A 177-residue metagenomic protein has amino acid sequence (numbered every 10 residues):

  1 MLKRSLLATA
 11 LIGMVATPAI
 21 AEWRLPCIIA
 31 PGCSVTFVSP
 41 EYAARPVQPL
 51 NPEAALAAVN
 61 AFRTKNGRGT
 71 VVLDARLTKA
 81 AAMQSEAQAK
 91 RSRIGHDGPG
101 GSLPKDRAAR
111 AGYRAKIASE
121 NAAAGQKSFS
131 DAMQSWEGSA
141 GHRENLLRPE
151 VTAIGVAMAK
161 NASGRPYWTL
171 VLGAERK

Functional and structural regions predicted by a protein language model:
M1-G101, R110, D131, E144 (+1 more regions): N-terminal targeting leaders of exported, membrane, and organelle-targeted proteins
A109-E120: Substrate-binding clefts and substrate-entry loops adjacent to catalytic sites of polymer-processing enzymes acting on
E120, S130-D131: Positions in alpha-helical segments
E120-A123, M158: A structural signal for short loop-to-beta-strand junctions that line the ligand-binding cleft of periplasmic/secreted
K127: Acidic/aromatic-lined carbohydrate-recognition and catalytic surfaces of CAZymes acting on diverse glycans
